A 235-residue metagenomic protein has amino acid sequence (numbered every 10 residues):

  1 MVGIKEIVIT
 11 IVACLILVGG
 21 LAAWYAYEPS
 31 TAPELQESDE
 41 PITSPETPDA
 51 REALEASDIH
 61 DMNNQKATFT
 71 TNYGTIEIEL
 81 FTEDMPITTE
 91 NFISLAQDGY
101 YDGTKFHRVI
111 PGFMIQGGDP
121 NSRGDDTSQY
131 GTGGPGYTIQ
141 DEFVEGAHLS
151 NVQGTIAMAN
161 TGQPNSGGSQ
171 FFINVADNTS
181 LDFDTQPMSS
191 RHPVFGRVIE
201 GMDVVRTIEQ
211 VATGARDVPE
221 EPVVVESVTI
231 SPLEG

Functional and structural regions predicted by a protein language model:
M1-G235: Cyclophilin-like peptidyl-prolyl cis-trans isomerases
